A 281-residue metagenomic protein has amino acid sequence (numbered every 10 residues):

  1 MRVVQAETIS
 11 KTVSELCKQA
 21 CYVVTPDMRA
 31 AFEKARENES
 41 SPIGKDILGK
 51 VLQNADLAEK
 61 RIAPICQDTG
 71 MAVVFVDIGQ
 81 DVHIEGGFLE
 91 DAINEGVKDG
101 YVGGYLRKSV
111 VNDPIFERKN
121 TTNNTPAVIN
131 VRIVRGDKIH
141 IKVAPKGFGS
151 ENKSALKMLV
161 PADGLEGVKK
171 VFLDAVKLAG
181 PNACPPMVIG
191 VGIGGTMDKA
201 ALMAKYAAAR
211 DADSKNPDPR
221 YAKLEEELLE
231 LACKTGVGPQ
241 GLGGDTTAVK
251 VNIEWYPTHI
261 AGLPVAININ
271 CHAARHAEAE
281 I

Functional and structural regions predicted by a protein language model:
M1-I281: Non-transmembrane, aqueous-exposed alpha-helical and coiled segments at domain scale
